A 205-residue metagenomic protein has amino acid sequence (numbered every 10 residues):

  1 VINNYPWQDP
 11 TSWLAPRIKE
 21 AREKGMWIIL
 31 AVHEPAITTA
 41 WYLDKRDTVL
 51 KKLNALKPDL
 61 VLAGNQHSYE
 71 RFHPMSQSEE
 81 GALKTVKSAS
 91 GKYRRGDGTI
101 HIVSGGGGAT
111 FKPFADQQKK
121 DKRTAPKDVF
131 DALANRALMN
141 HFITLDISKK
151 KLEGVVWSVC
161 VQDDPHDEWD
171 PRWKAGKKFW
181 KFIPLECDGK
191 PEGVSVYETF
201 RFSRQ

Functional and structural regions predicted by a protein language model:
V1-L30, A36-A40, L56-L60, Q66-Q205: Metal-dependent phosphoesterase/phosphodiesterase active-site architecture
L43-V49: Charged helix-capping and loop-helix junction motifs
L53: A conserved, positively charged/aromatic
